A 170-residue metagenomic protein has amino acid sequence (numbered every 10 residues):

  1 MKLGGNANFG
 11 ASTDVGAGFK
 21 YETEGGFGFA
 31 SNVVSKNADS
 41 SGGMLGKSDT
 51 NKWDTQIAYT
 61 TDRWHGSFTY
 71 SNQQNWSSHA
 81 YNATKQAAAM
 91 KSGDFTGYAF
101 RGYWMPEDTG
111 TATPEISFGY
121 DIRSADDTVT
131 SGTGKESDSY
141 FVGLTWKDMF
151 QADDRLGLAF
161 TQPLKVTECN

Functional and structural regions predicted by a protein language model:
M1-G18, N37-G42: Surface-exposed coil loops of outer-membrane beta-barrel proteins
A11-V15, D49-W53, D94-Y98, T133-Y140: Residues that define the transmembrane beta-barrel architecture of outer-membrane proteins
A17-Y21, T55-T61, F100-W104, F118 (+2 more regions): Residues on the lipid-exposed face of transmembrane beta-strands in outer-membrane beta-barrel proteins
G25-S31, W53, Y59-F68, Q74-S77 (+2 more regions): Repeated loop/turn-to-beta-strand initiation elements of outer-membrane beta-barrel proteins
V33-N37, T61-R63, Y70-W76, Y120-D126 (+2 more regions): Transmembrane beta-strands of outer-membrane beta-barrel pores
S40-K47, S77-K91, I122-K135, E168-N170: Outer-membrane beta-barrel translocator domains and adjoining extracellular loop/strand segments of Gram-negative
T50-F100: Acidic, glycine-rich loop-and-beta core segments that form the ion-binding/anion-interacting portion of active sites
T109, D121, A125-Q151, L156-A159: Hydrophobic alpha-helical bundle architecture
